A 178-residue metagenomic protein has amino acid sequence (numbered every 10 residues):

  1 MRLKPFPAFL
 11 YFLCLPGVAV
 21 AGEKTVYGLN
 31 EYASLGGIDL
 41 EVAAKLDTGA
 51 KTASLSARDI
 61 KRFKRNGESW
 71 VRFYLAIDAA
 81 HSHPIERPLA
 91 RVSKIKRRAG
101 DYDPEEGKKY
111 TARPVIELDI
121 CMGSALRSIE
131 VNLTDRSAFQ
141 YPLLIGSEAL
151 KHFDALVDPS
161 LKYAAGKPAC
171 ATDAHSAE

Functional and structural regions predicted by a protein language model:
M1-P5: Positively charged n-region of N-terminal signal peptides that target proteins for export
P7-G17: Bacterial N-terminal signal peptides
A21-E178: Pepsin/retropepsin-fold aspartyl endopeptidases
